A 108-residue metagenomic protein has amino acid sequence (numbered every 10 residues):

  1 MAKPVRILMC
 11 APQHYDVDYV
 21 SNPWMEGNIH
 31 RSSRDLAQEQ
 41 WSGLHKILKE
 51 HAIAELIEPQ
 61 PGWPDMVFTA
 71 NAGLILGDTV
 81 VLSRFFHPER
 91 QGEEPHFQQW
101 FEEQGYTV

Functional and structural regions predicted by a protein language model:
M1-V108: The feature marks the mature, well-folded catalytic cores of soluble enzymes
